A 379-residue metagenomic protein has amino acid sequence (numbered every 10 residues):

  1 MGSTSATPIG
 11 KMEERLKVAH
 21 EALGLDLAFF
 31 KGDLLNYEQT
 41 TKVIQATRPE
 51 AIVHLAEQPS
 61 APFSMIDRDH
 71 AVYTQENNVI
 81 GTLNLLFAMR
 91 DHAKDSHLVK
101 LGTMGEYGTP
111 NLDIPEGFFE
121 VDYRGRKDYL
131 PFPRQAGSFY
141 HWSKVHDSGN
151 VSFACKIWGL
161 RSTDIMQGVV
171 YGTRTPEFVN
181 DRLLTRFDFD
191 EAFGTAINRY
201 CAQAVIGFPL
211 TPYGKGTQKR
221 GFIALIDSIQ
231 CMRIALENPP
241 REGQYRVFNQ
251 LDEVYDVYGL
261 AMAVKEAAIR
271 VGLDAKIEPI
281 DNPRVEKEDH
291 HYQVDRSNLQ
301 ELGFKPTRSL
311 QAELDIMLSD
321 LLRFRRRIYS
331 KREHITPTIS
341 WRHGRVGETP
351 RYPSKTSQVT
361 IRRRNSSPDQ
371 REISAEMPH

Functional and structural regions predicted by a protein language model:
M1-T173, P353, R362-R364, P368-D369 (+1 more regions): N-terminal Rossmann-like NAD(P)+-binding domain of SDR-like oxidoreductases, especially those catalyzing
A6-I9, P110-I114, R174-N180, L225 (+2 more regions): Short aromatic-enriched loop/helix-cap "lid" or pocket-rim segments at secondary-structure transitions that line
M12-R15, S60, A196, Y200 (+1 more regions): Activation loop
K17-L25, F119-L130, V170, T175-P176 (+3 more regions): A short C-terminal helix-loop "cap" of Rossmann-like NAD(P)-dependent dehydrogenase/epimerase domains
E76-V79, Y140-H141, D190-G194, F222-L225 (+2 more regions): Short, solvent-exposed loop/helix junctions and linker helices that flank or host conserved functional motifs
V145, W158-L160, G172-N198, I206-F208 (+4 more regions): Glycine/proline-rich active-site loop of Rossmann-fold NAD(P)-dependent oxidoreductases
H146-A154, A196, Y200, L260 (+1 more regions): Hydrophobic alpha-helix immediately C-terminal to the catalytic Tyr-X-X-X-Lys motif of short-chain
A204-H379: C-terminal substrate-binding subdomain of Rossmann-fold SDR/epimerase-dehydratase oxidoreductases
